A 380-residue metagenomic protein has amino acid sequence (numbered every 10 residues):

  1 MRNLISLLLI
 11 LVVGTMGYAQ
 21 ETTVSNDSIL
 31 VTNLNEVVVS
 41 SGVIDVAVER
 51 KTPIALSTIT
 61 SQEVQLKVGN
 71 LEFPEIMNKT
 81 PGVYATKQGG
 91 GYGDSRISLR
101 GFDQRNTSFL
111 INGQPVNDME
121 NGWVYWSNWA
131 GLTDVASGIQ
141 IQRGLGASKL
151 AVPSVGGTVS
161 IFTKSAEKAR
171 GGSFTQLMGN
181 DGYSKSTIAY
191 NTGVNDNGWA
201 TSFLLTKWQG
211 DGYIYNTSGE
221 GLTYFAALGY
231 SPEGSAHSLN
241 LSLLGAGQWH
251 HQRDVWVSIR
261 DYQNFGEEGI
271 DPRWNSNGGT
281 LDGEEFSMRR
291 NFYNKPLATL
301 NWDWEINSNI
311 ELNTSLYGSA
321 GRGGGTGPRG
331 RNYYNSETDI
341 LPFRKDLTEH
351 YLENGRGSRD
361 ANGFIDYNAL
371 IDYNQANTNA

Functional and structural regions predicted by a protein language model:
E36-K67: N-terminal periplasmic "start-of-domain" segments of outer-membrane beta-barrel proteins
I44, Q104, V116, K164 (+5 more regions): Structural signature of outer-membrane beta-barrel domains
P74-P115, S137: Extracytoplasmic beta-strand/coil segments of soluble accessory domains associated with Gram-negative outer-membrane
G91, A151, G179-G182, N216-E220 (+2 more regions): Short sequence motifs at beta-strands and strand-loop junctions characteristic of Gram-negative outer-membrane
R96, P115-R143, F162, E268: Short acidic/polar hinge/loop motifs at secondary-structure boundaries that mediate gating or recognition
A130-T175: A beta-strand signature from Gram-negative outer-membrane beta-barrel systems, especially the internal plug domain
G171-S173, M178-Q209, I214-R253, L297-I306: Transmembrane beta-barrel wall of Gram-negative outer-membrane proteins
G229, S238-N301, T326-A380: Acidic/polar loop-and-plug regions of large Gram-negative outer-membrane beta-barrel proteins
